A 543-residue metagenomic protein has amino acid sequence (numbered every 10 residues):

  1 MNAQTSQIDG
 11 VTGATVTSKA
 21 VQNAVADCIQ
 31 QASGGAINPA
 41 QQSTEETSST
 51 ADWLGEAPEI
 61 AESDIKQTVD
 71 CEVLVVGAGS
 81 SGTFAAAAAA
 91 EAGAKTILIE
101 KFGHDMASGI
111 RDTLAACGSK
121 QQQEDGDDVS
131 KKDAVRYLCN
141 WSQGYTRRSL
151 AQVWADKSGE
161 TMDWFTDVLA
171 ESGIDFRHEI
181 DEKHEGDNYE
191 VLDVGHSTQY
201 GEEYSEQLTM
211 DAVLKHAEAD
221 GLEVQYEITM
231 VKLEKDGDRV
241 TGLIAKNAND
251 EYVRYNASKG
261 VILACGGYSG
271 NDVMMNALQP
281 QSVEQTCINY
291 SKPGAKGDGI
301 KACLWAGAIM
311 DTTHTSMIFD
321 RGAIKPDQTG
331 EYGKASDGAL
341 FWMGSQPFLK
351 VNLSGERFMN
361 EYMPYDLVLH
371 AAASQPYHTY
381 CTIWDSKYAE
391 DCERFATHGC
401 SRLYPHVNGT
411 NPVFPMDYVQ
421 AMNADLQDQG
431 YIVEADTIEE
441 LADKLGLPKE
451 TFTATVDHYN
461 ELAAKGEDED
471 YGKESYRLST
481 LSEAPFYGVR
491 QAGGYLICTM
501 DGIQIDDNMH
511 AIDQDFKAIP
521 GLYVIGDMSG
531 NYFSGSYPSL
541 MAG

Functional and structural regions predicted by a protein language model:
M1-Q42: Active-site- and interface-proximal helix/loop "cap" or "latch" segments in soluble metabolic and energy-transducing
S63-S81, I97: Beta1/beta-strand and adjacent pyrophosphate-binding region of the FAD-binding site in flavoprotein oxidoreductases
A90-I110: Glycine-rich FAD pyrophosphate-binding loop
V129-N188, V433, T437-K444, P448: Rossmann-like flavin
D156-Y252, D272-V273, A323, A463-E483: Conserved redox-cofactor binding core of oxidoreductases
K232, T437-E440, T451-Y532, S536: A glycine-rich dinucleotide-binding beta-alpha-beta segment and adjacent secondary-structure elements that constitute
D250-E251, N256-P326: Glycine-rich loop(s) and the adjacent beta-strand/alpha-helix scaffold that form part
I300-A302, I309-E440: An anion/pyrophosphate-binding glycine-rich loop and adjacent beta-alpha core in soluble alpha-beta enzymes
